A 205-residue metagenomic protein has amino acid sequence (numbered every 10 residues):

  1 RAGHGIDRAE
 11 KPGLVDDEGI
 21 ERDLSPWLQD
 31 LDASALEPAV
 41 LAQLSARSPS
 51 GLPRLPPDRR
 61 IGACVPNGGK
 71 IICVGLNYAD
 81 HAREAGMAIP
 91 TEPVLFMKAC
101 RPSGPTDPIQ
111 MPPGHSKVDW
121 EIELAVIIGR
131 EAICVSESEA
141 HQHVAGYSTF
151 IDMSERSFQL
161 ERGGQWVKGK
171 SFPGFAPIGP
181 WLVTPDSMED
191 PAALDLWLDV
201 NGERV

Functional and structural regions predicted by a protein language model:
R1-P93, D186-E189: N-terminal non-catalytic cap/leader segment that marks the start of a structured domain
G68-V205: Glycine-enriched loop-and-adjacent helix/strand subsegments that border the catalytic/binding cleft of enzyme cores
